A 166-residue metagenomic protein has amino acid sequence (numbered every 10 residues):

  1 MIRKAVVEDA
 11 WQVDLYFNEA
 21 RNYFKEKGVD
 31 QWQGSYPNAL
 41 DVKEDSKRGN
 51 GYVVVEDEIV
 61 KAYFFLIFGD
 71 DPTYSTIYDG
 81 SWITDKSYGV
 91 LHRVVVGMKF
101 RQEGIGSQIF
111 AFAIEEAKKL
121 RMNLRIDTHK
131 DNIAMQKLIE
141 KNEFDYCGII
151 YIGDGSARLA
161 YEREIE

Functional and structural regions predicted by a protein language model:
M1-L15: A short beta-loop-alpha structural element at the N-terminal edge of CoA-dependent acyl/N-acetyltransferase catalytic
R21-D41: Conserved GNAT-fold acetyl-CoA-binding loop/helix
N50-L66: Conserved beta-hairpin
F65-G97, R101: Conserved acyl-donor/pantetheine-binding loop and adjacent beta-alpha core of acyl/acetyltransferases and related
V96, Q102-E115, K137-K141: Conserved acetyl-CoA-binding loop-helix of GNAT-fold acetyltransferases
R101, I126-Q136, D154: Conserved beta-strand-loop-alpha-helix junction that forms the acyl-donor binding cleft
F110, A117-H129: Conserved GNAT acetyl-CoA-binding A-motif
D127, E140-L159: Conserved catalytic-core motifs of GNAT/GCN5-like acyltransferases
